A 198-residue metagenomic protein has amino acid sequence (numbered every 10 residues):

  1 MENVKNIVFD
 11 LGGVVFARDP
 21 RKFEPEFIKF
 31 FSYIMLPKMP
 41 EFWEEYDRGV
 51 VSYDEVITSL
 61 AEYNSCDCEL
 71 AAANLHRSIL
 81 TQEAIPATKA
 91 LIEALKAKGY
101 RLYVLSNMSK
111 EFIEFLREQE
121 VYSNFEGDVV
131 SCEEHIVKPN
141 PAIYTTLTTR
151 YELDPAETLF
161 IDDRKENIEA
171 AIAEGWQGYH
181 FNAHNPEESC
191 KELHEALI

Functional and structural regions predicted by a protein language model:
M1-P40, E44, R48, Y63 (+2 more regions): Active-site neighborhood of HAD-like aspartate-dependent phosphohydrolases
E2-K5, S109-K110, L116-I198: Asp-based, Mg2+/Mn2+-dependent phosphohydrolase catalytic module
V8-D10, Y103-N107, D162: Short beta-strand segments
V15, R77-T81, E134, H184: Short histidine/acidic/glycine/proline-rich micro-motifs that form metal- and phosphate-coordinating active-site loops
K22, E26, E41, E55 (+8 more regions): Alpha-helical elements of Rossmann-like donor-binding domains used by nucleotide-donor carbohydrate transfer enzymes
E24, V56-L60, L75-I79, F112 (+1 more regions): Hydrophobic alpha-helical core bundles mediating ligand binding, dimerization, or RNAP-core interactions
E44-N74: A metal-dependent, Asp-based hydrolase signature
D54, A73-Y103, P141: Short, acidic loop-to-helix structural element flanking the phosphoryl-transfer center in phosphate-processing enzymes
